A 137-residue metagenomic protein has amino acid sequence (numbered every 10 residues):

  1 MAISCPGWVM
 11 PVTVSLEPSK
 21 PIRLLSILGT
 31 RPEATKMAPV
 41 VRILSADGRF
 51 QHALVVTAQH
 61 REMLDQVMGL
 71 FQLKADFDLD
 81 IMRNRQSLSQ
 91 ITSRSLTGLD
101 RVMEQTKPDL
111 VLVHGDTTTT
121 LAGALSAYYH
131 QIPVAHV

Functional and structural regions predicted by a protein language model:
W8-A58: N-terminal subdomain of nucleotide-sugar transferases
V14, R42, L54, H60-R61 (+3 more regions): Aromatic-residue detector
I22, K74, T106: Structured loop/turn residues at beta-strand edges in well-structured enzyme cores
L25-L28, E33-I43, V67, I81-V137: Active-site and donor-binding regions of nucleotide-sugar-utilizing enzymes
G48-R94, G98: Conserved nucleotide-sugar phosphate-binding/catalytic loop shared by glycosyltransferases and other
